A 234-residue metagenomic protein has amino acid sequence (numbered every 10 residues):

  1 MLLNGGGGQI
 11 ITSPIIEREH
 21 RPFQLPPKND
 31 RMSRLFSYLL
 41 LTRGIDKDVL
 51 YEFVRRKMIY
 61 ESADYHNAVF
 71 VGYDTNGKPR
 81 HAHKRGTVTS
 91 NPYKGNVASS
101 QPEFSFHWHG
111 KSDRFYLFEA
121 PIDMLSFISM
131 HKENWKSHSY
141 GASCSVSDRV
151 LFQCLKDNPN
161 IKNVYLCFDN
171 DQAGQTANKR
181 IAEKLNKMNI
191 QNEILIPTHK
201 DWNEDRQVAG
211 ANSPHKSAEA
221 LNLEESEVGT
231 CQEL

Functional and structural regions predicted by a protein language model:
N4, G8-P102, F106: Basic, glycine-enriched DNA-binding surface that flanks or lies within the catalytic cores of DNA
P27, D113-F115, D169: Conserved aromatic-histidine-acidic binding/catalytic patches
M32-S33, A120, N178: Generic non-transmembrane alpha-helix signal with a bias for helix starts/N-cap capping motifs
F36-S37, M124, A182: Short glycine-/small-residue-rich flexible loop motifs, especially phosphate/cofactor-binding loops
A63-D157: Phosphate-handling DNA/RNA-contact segment within nucleic-acid enzymes
S129-L234: TOPRIM fold recognition
